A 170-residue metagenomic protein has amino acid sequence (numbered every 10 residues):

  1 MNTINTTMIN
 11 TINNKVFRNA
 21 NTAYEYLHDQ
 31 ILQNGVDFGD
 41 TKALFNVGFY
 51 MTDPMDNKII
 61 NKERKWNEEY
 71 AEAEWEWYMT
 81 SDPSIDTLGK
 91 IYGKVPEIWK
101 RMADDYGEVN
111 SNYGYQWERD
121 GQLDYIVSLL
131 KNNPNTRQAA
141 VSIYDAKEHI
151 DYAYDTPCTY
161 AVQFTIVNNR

Functional and structural regions predicted by a protein language model:
M1-R170: Terminal, non-catalytic protein-protein interaction segments that mediate quaternary/complex assembly
